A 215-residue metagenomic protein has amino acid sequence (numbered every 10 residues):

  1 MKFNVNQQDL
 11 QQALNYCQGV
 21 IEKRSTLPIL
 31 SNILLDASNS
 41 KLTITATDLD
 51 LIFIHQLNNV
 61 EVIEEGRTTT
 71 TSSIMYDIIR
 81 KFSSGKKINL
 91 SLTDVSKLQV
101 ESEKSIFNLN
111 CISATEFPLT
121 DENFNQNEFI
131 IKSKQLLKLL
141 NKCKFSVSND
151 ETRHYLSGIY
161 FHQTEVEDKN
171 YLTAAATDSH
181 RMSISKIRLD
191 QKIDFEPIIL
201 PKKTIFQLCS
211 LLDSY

Functional and structural regions predicted by a protein language model:
M1-Y215: Structural preference for solvent-exposed beta-strand-turn elements and adjacent flexible terminal/loop segments within
